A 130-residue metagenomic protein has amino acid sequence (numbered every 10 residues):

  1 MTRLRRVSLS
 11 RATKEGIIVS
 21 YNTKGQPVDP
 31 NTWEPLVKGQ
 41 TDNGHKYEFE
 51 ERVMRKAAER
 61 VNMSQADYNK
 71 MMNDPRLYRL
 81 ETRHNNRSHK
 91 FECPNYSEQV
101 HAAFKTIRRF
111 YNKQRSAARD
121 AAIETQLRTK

Functional and structural regions predicted by a protein language model:
M1-W33, N69-M72: Short, charged surface segments at domain edges that flank catalytic/cofactor-binding sites
S8, D42-N43, H84-R87: Alpha-helical architecture
D29-T32, D42-K46, K56, Q114-K130: Generic low-polarity alpha-helical segments
E34-L77: Histidine-centered nuclease catalytic patch
E50-A58, A102-A121: Short microdomains enriched in Cys/His and/or Lys/Arg
N62-P75, F110-K130: Short Fe-S-cluster ligation motifs
N69-R108: Short Cys/His-centered divalent metal-binding micro-motifs
